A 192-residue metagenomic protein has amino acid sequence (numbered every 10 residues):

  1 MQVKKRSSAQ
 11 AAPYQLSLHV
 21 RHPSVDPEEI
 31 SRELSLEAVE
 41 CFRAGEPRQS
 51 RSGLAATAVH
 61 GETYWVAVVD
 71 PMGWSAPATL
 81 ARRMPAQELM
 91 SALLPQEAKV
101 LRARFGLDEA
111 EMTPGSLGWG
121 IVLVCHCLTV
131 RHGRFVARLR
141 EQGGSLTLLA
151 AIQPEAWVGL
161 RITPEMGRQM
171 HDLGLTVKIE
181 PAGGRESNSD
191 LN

Functional and structural regions predicted by a protein language model:
M1-N192: Acidic (Asp/Glu-rich) sequence patches and key acidic residues that form negatively charged surfaces used
